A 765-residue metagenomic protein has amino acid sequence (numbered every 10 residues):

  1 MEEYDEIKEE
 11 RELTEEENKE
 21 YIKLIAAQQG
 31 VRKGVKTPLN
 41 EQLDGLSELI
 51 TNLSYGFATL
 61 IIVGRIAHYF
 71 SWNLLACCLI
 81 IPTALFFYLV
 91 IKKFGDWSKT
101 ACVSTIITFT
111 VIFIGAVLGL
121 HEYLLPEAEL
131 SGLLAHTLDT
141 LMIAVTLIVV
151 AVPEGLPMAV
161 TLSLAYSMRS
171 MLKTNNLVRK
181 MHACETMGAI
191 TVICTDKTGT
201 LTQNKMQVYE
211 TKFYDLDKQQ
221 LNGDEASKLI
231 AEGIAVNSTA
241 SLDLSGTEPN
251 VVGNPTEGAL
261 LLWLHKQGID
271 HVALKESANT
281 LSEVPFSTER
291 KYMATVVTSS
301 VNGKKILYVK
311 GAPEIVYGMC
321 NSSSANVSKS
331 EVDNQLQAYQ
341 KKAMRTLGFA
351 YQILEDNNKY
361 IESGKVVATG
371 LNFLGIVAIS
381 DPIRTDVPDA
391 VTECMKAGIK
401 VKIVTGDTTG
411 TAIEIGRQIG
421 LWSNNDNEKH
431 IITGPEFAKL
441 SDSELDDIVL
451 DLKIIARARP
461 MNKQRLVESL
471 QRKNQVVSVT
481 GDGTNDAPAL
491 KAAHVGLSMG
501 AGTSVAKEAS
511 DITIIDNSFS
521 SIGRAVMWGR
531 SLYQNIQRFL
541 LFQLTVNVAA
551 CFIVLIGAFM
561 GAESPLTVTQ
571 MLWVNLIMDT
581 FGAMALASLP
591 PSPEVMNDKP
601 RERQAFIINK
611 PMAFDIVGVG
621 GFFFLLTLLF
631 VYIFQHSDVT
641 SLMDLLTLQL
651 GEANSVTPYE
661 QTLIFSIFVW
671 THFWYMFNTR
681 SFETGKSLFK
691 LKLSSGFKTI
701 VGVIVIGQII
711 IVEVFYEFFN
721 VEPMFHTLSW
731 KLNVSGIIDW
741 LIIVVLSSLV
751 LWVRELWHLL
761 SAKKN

Functional and structural regions predicted by a protein language model:
M1-P600, A605-I608, F665, F682-N765: Conserved cytosolic headpiece of P-type ATPases
V546-A550, D615-T627, V703: Core segments of transmembrane alpha-helices that mediate helix-helix packing or line hydrophobic substrate/ligand
A558-T567, I633-Y659: Helix-coil boundary and interhelical linker segments in multi-pass alpha-helical membrane proteins
E602-F622, L650-L663: Membrane-water interface at loop-to-transmembrane-helix junctions
F624-H636: Transmembrane alpha-helix/helix-exit interface in multi-pass inner-membrane proteins
